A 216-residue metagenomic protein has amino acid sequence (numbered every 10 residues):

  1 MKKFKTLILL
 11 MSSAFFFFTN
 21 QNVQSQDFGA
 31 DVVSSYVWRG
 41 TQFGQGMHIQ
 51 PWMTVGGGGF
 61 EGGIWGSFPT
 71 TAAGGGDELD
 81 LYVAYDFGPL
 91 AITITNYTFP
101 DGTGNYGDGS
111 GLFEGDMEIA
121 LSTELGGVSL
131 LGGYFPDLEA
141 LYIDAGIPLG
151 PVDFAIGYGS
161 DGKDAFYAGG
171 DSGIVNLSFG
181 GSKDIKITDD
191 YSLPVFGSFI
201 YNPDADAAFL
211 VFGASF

Functional and structural regions predicted by a protein language model:
M1-D27: Cleavable N-terminal export/targeting peptides
F4, N22-F216: Outer-membrane beta-barrel proteins
